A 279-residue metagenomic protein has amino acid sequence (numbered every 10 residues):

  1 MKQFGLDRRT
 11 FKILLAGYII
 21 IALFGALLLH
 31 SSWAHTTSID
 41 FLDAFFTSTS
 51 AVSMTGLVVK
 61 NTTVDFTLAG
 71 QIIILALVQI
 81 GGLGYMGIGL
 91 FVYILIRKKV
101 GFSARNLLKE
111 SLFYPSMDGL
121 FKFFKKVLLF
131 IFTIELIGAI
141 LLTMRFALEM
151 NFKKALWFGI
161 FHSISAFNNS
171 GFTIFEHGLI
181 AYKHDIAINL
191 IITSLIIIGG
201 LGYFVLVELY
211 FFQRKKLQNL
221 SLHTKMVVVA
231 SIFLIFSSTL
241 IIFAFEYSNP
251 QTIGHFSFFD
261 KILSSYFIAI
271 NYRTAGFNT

Functional and structural regions predicted by a protein language model:
M1-T279: Membrane-proximal intracellular helices of multi-pass ion channels
